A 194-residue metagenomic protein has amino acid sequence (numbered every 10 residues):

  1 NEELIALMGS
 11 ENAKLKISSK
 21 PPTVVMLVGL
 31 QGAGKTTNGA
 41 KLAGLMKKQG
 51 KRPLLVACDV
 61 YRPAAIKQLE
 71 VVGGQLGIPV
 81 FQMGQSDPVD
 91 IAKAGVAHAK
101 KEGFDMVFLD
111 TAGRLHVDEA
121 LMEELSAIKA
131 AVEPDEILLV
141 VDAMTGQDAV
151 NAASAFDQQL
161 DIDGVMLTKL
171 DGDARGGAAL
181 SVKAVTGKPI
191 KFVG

Functional and structural regions predicted by a protein language model:
N1-C58, A65-Q85, I91-T111, E124: Primarily NTPase-proximal linker/entry elements flanking Walker-type ATP/GTP-binding cores
A13-L15, C58, G113, E119-A120 (+2 more regions): Flexible, active-site-adjacent loop/turn segments at secondary-structure boundaries
G29, A57-V60, A112, V140-A143 (+1 more regions): Conserved residues at beta->alpha junctions
A33, Y61-P63, P88-V89, G113-V117 (+2 more regions): Short, small-residue-enriched loops and turns at beta-alpha junctions that line or gate enzyme active sites
M83-D87, V140-A143: Short beta->alpha junction loops
K93-V96, F104, H116, E123-A130 (+1 more regions): Conserved phosphate-handling catalytic cores of large alpha/beta enzymes
